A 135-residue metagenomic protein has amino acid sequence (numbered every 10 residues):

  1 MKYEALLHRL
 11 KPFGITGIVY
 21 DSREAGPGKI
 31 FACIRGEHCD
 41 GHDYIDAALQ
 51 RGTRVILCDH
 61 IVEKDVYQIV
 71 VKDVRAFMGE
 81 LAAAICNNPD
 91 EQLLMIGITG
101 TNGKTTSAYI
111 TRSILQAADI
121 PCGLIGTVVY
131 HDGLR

Functional and structural regions predicted by a protein language model:
M1-E80, A84: N-terminal leader/targeting and accessory segments in enzymes
F77-R135: Phosphate-binding loop of NTP-binding sites
